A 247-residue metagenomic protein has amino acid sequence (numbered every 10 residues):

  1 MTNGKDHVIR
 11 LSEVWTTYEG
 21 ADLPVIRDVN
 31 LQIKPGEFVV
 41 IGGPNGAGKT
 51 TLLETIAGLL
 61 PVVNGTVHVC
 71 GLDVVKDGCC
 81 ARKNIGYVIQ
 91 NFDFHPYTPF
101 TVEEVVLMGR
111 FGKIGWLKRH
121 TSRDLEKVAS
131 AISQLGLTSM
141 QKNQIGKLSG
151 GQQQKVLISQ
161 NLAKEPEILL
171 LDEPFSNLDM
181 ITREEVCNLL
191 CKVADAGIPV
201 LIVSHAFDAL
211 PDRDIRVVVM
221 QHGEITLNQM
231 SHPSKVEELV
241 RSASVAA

Functional and structural regions predicted by a protein language model:
G42-P44: The feature captures the beta-strand-to-loop junction immediately N-terminal to the Walker
A57: Helix-to-loop junction immediately C-terminal to a conserved catalytic motif
G65-K76, A81: Conserved ABC transporter NBD signature motif
L107, T121-M140: Conserved ABC ATPase "signature" region
Q144-L148: Conserved ABC ATPase signature
L169-D172: Catalytic Walker B motif of ABC-type/P-loop ATPase nucleotide-binding domains
S204-H205: H-loop/switch region of ABC-family ATPase nucleotide-binding domains
